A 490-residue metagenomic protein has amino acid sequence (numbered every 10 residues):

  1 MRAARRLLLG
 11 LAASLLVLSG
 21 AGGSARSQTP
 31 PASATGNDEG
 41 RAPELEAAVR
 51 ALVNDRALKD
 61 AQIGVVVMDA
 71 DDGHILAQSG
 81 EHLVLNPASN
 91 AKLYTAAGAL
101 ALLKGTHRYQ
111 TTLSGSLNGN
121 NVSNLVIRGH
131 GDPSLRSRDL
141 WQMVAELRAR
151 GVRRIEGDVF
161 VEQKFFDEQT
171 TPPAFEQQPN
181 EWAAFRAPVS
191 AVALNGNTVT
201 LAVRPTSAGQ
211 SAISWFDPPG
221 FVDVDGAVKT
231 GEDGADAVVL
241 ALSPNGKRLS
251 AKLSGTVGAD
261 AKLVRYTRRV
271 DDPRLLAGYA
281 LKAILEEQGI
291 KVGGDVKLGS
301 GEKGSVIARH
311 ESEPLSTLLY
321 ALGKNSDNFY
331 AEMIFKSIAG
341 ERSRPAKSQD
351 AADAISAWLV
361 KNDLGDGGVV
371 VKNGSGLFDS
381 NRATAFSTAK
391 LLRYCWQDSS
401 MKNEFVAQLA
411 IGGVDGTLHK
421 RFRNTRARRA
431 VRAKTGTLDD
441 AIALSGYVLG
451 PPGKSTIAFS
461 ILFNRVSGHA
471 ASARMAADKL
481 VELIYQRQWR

Functional and structural regions predicted by a protein language model:
M1-L11: Bacterial N-terminal signal peptides that target proteins for export
L9-G20: Bacterial N-terminal signal peptides
S24-N54, A101-D366, M475-R490: Conserved serine DD-peptidase/penicillin-binding transpeptidase domain and beta-lactam-recognizing active-site
D55-S79, K297: A short, well-structured edge-of-sheet supersecondary motif
G64-M68, L76-Q78, T95, T112-S114 (+7 more regions): Soluble periplasmic/extracytoplasmic beta-strand elements of cell-envelope proteins
G73, K92-A99, V159, V192 (+6 more regions): Residue-level preference for non-acidic, small/hydrophobic
L76-Q78, F335-R490: Small-residue-rich helix-loop
Q78-G98: Short active-site loop at a secondary-structure junction that contains or immediately precedes the catalytic residue(s)
